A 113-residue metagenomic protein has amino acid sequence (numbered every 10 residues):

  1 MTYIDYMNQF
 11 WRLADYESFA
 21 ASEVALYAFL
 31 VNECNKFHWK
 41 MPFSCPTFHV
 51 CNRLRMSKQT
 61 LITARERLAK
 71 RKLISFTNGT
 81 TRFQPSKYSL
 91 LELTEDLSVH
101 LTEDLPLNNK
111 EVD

Functional and structural regions predicted by a protein language model:
M1, L54, K110-D113: Short intrinsically disordered terminal tails
T2-Y3, V24: A short glycine-rich, His/Asp/Glu-containing loop-to-beta-strand
I4-S18: Short, Lys/Arg-enriched N-terminal segment that forms or immediately precedes the first helix of a structured domain
Q9, Q59, N109-E111: N-terminal cationic leader/targeting segments used for protein routing and processing
L13-E17, V24, E33-T94: Winged helix-turn-helix DNA-binding recognition segment
Y27-A28: Hydrophobic residues on short alpha-helical segments
E92-D113: Charged low-complexity intrinsically disordered patches
